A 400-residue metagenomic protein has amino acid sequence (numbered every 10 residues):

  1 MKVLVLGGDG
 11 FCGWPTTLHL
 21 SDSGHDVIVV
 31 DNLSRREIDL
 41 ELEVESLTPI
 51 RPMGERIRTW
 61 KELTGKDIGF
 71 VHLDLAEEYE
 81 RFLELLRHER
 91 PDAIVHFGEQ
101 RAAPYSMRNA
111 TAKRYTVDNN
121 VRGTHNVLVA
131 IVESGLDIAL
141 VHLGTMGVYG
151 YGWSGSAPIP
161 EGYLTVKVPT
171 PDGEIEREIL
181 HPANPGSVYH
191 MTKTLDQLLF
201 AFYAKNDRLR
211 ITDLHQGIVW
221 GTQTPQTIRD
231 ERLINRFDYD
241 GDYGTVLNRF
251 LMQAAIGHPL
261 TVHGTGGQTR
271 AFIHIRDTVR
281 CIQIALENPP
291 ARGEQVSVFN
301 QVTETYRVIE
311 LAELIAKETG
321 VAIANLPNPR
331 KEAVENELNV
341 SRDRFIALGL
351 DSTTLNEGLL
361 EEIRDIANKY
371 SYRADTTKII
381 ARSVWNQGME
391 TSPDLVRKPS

Functional and structural regions predicted by a protein language model:
M1-T222, K398-S400: N-terminal Rossmann-like NAD(P)+-binding domain of SDR-like oxidoreductases, especially those catalyzing
L6, V117-V121, Y189, D240-G244 (+3 more regions): Short, solvent-exposed loop/helix junctions and linker helices that flank or host conserved functional motifs
D22, K66, A254-S400: C-terminal substrate-binding subdomain of Rossmann-fold SDR/epimerase-dehydratase oxidoreductases
G54-I57, Q197, G244, N248 (+3 more regions): Short, surface-exposed alpha-helical segments at coil->helix boundaries
L73-D74, L86, T116, N235-D242 (+4 more regions): Pocket-edge positions in alpha/beta enzyme catalytic cores
L83, Y105, K113, P185 (+5 more regions): Generic anion/oxyanion-binding catalytic loop in active/binding sites
S154-G173, V188, L198-R270, I275-L286 (+1 more regions): NAD(P)-dependent short-chain dehydrogenase/reductase
